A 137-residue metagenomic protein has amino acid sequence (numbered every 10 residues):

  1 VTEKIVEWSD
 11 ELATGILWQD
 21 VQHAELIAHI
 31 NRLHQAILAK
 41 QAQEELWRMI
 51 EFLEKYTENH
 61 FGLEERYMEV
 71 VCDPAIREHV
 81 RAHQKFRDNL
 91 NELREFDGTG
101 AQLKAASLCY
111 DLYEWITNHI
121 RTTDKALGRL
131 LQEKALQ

Functional and structural regions predicted by a protein language model:
V1-Q137: Small-residue-biased structural context
